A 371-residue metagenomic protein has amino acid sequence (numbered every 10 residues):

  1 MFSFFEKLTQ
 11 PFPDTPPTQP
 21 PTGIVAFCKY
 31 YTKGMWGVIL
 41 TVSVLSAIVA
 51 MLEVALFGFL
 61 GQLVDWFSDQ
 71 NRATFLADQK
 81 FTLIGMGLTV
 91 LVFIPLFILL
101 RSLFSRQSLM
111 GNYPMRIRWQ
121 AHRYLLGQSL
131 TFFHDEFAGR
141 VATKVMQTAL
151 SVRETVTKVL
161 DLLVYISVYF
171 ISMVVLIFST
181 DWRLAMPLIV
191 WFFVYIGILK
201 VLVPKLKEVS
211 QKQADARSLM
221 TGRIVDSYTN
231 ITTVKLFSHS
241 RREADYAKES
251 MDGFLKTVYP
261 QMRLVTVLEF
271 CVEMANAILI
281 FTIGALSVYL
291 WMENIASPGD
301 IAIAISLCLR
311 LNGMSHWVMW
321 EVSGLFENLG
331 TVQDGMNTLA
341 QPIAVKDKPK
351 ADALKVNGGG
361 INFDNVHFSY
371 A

Functional and structural regions predicted by a protein language model:
M1-E53, F67-L88, R101-M110, I117 (+8 more regions): Membrane-integrated ABC transporters
F5, T9, G37-Q62, L83 (+8 more regions): Alpha-helical segments in transporter systems
P13-P17, P21, L52-D65, T89-A138 (+11 more regions): Juxtamembrane helix-loop junctions of ABC transporter transmembrane domains
K29, K33-W36, L130-T131, Q147-V156 (+7 more regions): An intracellular "coupling" helix at the cytosolic face of ABC transporter transmembrane type-1 domains
G34, V38-M51, L91-L96, D161-K212 (+2 more regions): Transmembrane helices of ABC transporter permease
Q70, L176-V190, L264-Q333, T338-L339: Helix-loop-helix
L103-R123, V164-Y165, L188-T232, H239-R241 (+5 more regions): Cytoplasmic coupling helices
L339-A371: Primarily ABC-family ATPase nucleotide-binding module
